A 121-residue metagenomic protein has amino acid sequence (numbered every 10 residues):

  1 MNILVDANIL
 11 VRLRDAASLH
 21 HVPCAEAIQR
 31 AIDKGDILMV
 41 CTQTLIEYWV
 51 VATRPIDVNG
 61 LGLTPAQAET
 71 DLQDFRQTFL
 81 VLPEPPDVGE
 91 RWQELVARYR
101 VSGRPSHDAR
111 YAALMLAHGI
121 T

Functional and structural regions predicted by a protein language model:
M1-V40, P55-T70: Short, well-structured N-terminal submotif of metal-dependent ribonuclease cores
A7, T42, P105-A109: Conserved glycosyltransferase catalytic-site signature
I28, L72-F75, V96: Hydrophobic alpha-helical core bundles mediating ligand binding, dimerization, or RNAP-core interactions
K34-G35, F75-T78: Structured helix-beta-strand junction loops
V40-C41, E84: Short glycine/serine/threonine-enriched helix-capping/active-site loop that flanks the nucleotide-sugar donor pocket
V51: Short, charge-patterned binding micro-sites
F79-T121: Active-site neighborhoods of divalent-metal-dependent phosphate/nucleic-acid chemistry enzymes
